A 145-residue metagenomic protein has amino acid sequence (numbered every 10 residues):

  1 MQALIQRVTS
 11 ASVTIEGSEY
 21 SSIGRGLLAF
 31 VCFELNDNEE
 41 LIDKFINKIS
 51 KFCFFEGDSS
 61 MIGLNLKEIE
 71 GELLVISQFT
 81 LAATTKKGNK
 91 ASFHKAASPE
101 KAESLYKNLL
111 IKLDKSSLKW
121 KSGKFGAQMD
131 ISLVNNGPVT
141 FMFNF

Functional and structural regions predicted by a protein language model:
Q6-I15, E19-S21, F33: N-terminal intrinsically disordered, cationic/polar leader segments that include organellar targeting peptides
Q6-V8, I69, V134-N136: A short, compositionally biased micro-patch
E19-E70, S77-I111: Compact, glycine-rich, soluble single-domain proteins
F45, N136-P138: Pseudouridine synthase
D58-L73, K121-L133: Glycine/charge-rich, flexible interdomain linkers and switch-proximal surface loops that mediate coupling
E103-S132: Short, conserved loop-to-beta-strand elements that form functional interface hotspots
P138-F145: Short, low-complexity, polybasic intrinsically disordered segments
